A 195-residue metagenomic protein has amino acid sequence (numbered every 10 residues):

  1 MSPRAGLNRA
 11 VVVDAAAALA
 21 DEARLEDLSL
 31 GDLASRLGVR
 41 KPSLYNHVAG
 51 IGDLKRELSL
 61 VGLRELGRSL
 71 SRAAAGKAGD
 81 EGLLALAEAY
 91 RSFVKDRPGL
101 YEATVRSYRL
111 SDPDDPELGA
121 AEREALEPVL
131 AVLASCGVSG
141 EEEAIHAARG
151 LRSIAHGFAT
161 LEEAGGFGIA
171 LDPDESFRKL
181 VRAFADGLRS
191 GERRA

Functional and structural regions predicted by a protein language model:
M1-D32, R36, D53-R56: Basic, helix-initiating cap at the start of DNA-binding domains
V12-A20, G62, L66, Y90 (+1 more regions): Short hydrophobic clusters on alpha-helical segments that form packing/core surfaces in small helical domains
A20, L54-G62, T104, L118-A121 (+1 more regions): Alpha-helical DNA-contacting segments of helix-turn-helix folds
G38-V48: Short hydrophobic/aromatic patch on the recognition helix
S71-L100, E122-E124, A144-L151: Hydrophobic alpha-helical connector segments
K95-P113, T160-G168: Amphipathic alpha-helical segments used for helix-helix packing
S111-V138, I145-G150, D174-D186: Amphipathic alpha-helical packing segments from all-alpha helical-bundle domains
S153-A170, F184-R194: Amphipathic C-terminal alpha-helical segment
